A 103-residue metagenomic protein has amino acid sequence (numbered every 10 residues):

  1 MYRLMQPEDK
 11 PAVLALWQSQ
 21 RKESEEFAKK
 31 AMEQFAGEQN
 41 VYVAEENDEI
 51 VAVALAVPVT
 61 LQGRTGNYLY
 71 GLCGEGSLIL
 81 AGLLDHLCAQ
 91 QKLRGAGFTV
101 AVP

Functional and structural regions predicted by a protein language model:
M1, N40, G95-F98: Short active-site oxyanion
M1-E26: Short amphipathic alpha-helix that is part of the acyltransferase structural core
R21-E46: Active-site rim helix/loop that mediates acceptor-substrate recognition in acyltransferases
E38, Q62-G63: Short acidic/glycine-enriched loop/turn segments that link adjacent beta-strands
V43, E49-V59, G66-C73: Conserved beta-strand in the GNAT
T60, L69-I79, L87-A89: A short, internal acetyl-CoA/4′-phosphopantetheine-binding micro-motif in the GNAT/acyltransferase core
Q91-P103: Conserved GNAT acetyl-CoA-binding A-motif
